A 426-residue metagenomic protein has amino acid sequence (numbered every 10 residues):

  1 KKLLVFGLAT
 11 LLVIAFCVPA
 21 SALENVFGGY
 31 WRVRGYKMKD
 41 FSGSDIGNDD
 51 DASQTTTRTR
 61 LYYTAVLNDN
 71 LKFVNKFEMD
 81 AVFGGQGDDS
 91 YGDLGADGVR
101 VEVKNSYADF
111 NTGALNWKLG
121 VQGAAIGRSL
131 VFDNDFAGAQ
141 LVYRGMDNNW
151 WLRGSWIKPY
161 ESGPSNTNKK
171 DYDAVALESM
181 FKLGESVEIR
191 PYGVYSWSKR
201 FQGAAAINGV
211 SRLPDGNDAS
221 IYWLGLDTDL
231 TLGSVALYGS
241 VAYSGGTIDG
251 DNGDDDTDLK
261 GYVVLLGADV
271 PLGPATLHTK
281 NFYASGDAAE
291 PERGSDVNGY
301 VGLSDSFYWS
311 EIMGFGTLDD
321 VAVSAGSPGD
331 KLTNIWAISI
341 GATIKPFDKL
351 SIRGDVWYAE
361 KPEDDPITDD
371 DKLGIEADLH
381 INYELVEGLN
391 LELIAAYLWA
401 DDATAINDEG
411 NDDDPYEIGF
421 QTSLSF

Functional and structural regions predicted by a protein language model:
L3-V121, A139-G154, S179-P191, S196 (+3 more regions): Beta-barrel outer-membrane channel/assembly domains of diderm bacteria
F41-G43, G87-D89, P164-N166, A174 (+7 more regions): Outer-membrane beta-barrel and related beta-rich outer-membrane complex signature in Gram-negative bacteria
V142, W156-E161, D171: Hydrophobic, small-residue-rich alpha-helical packing segments that form membrane-like cores
N168-Y172, L332-T333: Active-site glycine- and acidic-residue-rich loops that bind and position anionic ligands or nucleotide-like cofactors
D258-S306: Long, well-ordered mid-to-C-terminal structural blocks that present hydrophobic/aromatic surfaces
P291-L332: Flexible glycine-rich, low-complexity coil/linker segments exposed to the extracellular/periplasmic environment
